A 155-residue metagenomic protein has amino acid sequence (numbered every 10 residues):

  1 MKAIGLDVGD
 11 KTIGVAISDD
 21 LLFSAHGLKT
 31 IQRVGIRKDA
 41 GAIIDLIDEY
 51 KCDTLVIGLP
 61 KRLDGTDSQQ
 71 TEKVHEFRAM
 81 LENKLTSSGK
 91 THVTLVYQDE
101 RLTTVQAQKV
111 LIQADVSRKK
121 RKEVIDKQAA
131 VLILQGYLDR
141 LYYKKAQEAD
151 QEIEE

Functional and structural regions predicted by a protein language model:
K2-A3, D10-E155: Phosphate- and other anionic-substrate recognition elements at nucleic-acid/protein interfaces
